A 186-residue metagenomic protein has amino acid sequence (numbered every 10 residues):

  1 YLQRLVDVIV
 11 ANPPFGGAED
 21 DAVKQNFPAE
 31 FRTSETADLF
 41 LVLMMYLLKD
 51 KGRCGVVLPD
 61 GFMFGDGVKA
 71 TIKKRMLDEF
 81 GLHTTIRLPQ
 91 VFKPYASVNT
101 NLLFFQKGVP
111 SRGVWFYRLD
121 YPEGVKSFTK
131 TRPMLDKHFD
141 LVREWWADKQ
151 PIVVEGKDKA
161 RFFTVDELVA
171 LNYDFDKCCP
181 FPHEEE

Functional and structural regions predicted by a protein language model:
Y1-E186: A conserved structural/catalytic subdomain of Rossmann-like adenosyl-cofactor enzymes
